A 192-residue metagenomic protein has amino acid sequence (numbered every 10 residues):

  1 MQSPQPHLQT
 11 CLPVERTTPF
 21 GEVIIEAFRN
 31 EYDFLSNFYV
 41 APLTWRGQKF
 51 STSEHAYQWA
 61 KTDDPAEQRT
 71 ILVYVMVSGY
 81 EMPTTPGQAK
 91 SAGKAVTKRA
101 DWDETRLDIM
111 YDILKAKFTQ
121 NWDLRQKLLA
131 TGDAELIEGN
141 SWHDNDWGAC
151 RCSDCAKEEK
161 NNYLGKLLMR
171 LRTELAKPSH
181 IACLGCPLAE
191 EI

Functional and structural regions predicted by a protein language model:
Q2-I192: Charged, low-complexity intrinsically disordered segments
